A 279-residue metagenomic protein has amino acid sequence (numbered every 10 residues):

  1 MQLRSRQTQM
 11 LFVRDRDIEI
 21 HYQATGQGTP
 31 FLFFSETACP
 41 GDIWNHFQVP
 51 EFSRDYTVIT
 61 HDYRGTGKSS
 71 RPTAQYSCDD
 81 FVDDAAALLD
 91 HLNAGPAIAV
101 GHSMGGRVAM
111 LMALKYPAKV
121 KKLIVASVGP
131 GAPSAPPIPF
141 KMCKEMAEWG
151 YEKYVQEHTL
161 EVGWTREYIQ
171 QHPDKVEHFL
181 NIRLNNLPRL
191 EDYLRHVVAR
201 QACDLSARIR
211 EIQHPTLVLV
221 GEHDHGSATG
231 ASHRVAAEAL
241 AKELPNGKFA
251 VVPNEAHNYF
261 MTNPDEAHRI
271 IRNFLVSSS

Functional and structural regions predicted by a protein language model:
R16-K68: Conserved HGGG/HGGXW glycine-rich cap/lid loop of the alpha/beta-hydrolase fold
T60-V100: Active-site loop/oxyanion-hole signature of alpha/beta-hydrolase fold enzymes
G101, G105, A109: Gly/Ala-rich beta-loop-alpha elbow adjacent to hydrolase catalytic centers
M110, L114, K121-G150: Flexible "cap/lid" loop of the alpha/beta hydrolase fold
S134-P136, Y154-R208: Conserved alpha/beta-hydrolase catalytic His-Asp/Glu region
I212, V218-V220: Short beta-strand/loop motif that positions the catalytic acidic residue of the alpha/beta-hydrolase fold
H223-A231: Acidic catalytic loop of the alpha/beta-hydrolase fold
V252-P264: Catalytic histidine-centered segment of alpha/beta-hydrolase-like enzymes
